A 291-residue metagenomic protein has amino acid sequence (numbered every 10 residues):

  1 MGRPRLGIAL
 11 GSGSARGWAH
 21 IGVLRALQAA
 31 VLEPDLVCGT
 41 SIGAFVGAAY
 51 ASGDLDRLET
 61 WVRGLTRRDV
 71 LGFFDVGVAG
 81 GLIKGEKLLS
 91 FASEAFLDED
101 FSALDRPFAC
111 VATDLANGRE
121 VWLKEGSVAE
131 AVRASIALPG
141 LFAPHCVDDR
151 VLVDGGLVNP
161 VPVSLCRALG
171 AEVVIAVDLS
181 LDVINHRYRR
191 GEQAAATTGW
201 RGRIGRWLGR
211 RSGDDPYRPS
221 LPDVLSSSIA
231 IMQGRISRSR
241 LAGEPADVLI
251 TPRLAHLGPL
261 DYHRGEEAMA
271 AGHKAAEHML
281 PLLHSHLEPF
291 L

Functional and structural regions predicted by a protein language model:
M1-T40, A48-L291: Patatin-like phospholipase
